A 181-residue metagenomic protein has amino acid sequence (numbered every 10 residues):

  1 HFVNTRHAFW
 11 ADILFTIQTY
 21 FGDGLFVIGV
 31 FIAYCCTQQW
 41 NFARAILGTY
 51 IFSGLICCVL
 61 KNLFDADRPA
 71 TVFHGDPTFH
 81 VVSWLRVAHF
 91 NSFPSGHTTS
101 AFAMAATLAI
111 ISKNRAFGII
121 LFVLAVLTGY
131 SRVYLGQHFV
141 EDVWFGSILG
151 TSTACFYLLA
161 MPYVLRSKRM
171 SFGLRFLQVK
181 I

Functional and structural regions predicted by a protein language model:
H1, F42-L47, A70, V87-T99: Hydrophobic alpha-helical transmembrane segments
H1-V27, K61-F90, L174-I181: N-terminal transmembrane-helix/juxtamembrane module of multi-pass inner/ER membrane proteins
W10-A11, Q39-A43, A70, K113-I119: Membrane-helix interface segments
D23, T37-Q38, F64-D65, F73 (+2 more regions): Short helix-capping/hinge motifs at transmembrane helix termini and TM-loop junctions
V27-T37, A101-A109: Hydrophobic, aromatic-rich transmembrane alpha-helices and their immediate juxtamembrane boundary segments
V30-V59, G118: Interfacial segments of alpha-helical transmembrane regions
D76-I181: Membrane-embedded catalytic cores of phosphoryl/pyrophosphoryl-handling enzymes
